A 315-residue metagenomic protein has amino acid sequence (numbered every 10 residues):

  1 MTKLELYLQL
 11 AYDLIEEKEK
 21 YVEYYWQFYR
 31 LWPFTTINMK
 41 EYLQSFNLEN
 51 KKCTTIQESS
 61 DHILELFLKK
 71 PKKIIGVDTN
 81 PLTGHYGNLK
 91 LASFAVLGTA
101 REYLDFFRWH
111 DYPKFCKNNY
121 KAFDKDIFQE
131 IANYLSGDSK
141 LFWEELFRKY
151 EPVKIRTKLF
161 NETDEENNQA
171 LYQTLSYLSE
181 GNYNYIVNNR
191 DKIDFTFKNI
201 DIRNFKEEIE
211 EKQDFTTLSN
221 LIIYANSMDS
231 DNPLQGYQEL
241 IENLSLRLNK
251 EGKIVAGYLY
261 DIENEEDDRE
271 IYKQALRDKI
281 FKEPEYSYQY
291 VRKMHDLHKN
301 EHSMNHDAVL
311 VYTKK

Functional and structural regions predicted by a protein language model:
M1-E49: S-adenosyl-L-methionine
T2-L14, L82-K192: Class I S-adenosyl-L-methionine-dependent methyltransferase module
N50-K51, I200, F205-L218: A short acidic, Gly/Pro-enriched loop at the edge of an enzyme's catalytic core that lines a small-molecule cofactor
N50-S59, I75: Conserved class I S-adenosyl-L-methionine
S59-P71: Conserved SAM-binding loop of SAM-dependent methyltransferases across substrates and taxa, primarily the Class I
N232-K250: A short glycine-rich, Lys/Arg-flanked "PGG" loop and its adjoining helix->strand segment in the class I
E251-I262: Conserved beta-strand signature within the Rossmann-like core of class I S-adenosyl-L-methionine
E263-K315: Class I S-adenosyl-L-methionine
